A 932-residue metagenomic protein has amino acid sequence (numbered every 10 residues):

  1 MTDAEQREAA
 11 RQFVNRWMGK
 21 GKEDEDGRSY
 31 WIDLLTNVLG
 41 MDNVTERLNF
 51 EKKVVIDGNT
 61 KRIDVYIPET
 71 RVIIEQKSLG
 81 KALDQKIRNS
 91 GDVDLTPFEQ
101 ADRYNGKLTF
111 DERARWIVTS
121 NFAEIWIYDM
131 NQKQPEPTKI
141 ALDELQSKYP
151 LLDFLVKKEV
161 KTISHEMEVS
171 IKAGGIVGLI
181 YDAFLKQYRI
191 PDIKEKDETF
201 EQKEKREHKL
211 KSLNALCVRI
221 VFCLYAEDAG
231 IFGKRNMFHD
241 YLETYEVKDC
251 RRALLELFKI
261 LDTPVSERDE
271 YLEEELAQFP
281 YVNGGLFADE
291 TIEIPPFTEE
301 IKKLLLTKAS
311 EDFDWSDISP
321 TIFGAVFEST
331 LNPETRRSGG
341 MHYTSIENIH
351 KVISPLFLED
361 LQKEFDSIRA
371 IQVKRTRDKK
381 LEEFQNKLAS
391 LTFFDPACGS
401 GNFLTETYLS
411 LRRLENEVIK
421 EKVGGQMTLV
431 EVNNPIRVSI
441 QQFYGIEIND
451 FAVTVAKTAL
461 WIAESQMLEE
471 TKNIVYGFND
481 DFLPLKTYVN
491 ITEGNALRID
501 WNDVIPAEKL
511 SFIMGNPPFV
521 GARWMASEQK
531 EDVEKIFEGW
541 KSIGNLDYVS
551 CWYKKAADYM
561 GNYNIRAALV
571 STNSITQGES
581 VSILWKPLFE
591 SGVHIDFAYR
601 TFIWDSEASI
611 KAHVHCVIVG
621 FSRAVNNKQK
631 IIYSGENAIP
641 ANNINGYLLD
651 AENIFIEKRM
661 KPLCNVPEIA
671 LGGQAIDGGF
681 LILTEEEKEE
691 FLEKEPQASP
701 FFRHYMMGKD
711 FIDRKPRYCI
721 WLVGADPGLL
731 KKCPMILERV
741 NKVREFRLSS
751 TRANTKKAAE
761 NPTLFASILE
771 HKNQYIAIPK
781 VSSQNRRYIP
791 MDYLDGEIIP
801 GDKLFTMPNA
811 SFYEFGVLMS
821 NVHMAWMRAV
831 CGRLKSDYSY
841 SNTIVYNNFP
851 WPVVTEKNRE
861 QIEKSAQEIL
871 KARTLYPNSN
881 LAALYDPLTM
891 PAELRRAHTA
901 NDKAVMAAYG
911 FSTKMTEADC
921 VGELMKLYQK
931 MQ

Functional and structural regions predicted by a protein language model:
M1-W116, M130-Q134, L155-V156, V160 (+1 more regions): A short, conserved, highly charged catalytic patch centered on acidic carboxylates
T2-R16, D94, S120-A123, K139-S410 (+16 more regions): Preference for the N-terminal adenyl/adenosyl cofactor-binding alpha/beta module
R11-K20, D84-N89, K161-E166, Q187-E207 (+13 more regions): Glycine- and acidic
I32-T36, T96-I117, A459, V549-M560 (+2 more regions): Metal-dependent nuclease catalytic cores in nucleic-acid-processing enzymes, especially RNase H-like/related
E46-L48, T96, K234-Y241, E364-A389 (+2 more regions): Flexible phosphate/Mg2+-sensing switch loops adjacent to catalytic phosphate-binding sites
D57-K61, E124-K172, L185, G230-N236 (+15 more regions): Signature of N6-adenine DNA methyltransferases within the class I
C398, M735-V743, A758-A759, W851-Q932: Non-catalytic DNA-recognition/assembly elements of restriction-modification systems
S550, N626-Q629, G635-K864, E868 (+1 more regions): Polybasic, glycine- and aromatic-enriched phosphate-binding surface used to engage nucleic acids
